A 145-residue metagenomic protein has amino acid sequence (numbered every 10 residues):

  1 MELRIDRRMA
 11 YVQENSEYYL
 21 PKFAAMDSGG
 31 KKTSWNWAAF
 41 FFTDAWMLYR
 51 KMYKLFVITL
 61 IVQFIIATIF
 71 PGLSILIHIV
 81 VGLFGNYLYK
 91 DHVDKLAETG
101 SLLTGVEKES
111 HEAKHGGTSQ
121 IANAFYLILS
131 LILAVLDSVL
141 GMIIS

Functional and structural regions predicted by a protein language model:
M1-G29, Q63-S145: Transmembrane helix recognition focused on a "late"/terminal membrane span
E17-I58: Membrane interfacial helix-start motif at the N-side
